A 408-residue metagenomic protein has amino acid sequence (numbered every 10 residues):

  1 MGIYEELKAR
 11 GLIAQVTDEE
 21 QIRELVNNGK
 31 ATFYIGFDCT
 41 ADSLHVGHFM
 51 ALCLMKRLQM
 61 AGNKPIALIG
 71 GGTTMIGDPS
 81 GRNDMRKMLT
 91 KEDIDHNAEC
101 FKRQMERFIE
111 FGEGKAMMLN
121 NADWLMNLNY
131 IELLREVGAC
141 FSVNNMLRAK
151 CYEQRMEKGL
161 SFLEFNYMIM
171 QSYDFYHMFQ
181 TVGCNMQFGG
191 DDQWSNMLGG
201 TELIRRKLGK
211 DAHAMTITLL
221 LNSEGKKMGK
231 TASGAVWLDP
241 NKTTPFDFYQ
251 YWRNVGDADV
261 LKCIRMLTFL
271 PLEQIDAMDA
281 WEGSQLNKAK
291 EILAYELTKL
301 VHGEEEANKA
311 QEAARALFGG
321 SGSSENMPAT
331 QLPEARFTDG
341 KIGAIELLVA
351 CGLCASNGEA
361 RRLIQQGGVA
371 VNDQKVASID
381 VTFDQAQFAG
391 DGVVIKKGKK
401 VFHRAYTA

Functional and structural regions predicted by a protein language model:
M1-F33: Positively charged, low-complexity intrinsically disordered leader regions
R10, T90-K91, N97-T216, N222: Divalent-metal (Mg2+/Mn2+/Ca2+)-assisted nucleotide/phosphate chemistry catalytic cores
Q21-P79, F188-W194: N-terminal catalytic cores of NTP/NDP-binding nucleotidyl/phosphoryl-transfer enzymes
N28-G36, L58, P65, S172-T181 (+2 more regions): Short, hydrophobic/aliphatic alpha-helical segments
A51-L58, M178, N196-I204, L297 (+1 more regions): Buried hydrophobic packing segments
G77-G81, L128-L134, K226-A232: Short acidic, glycine/serine/threonine-rich loops at helix termini
P79-D95: A charged helix-plus-loop insertion that forms the helical arch/lid used to bind and gate nucleic-acid substrates
I204-A408: Conserved nucleotide- and phosphate/pyrophosphate-binding catalytic cores in adenylate/nucleotidyl-handling enzymes
